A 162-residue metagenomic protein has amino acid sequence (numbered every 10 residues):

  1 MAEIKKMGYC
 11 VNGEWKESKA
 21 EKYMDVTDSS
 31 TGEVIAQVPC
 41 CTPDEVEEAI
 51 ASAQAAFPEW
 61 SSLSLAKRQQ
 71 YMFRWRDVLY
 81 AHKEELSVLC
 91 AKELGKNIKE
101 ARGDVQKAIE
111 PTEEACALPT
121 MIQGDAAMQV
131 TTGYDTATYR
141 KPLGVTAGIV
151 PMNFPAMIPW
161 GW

Functional and structural regions predicted by a protein language model:
M1-S30: Hydrophobic face of amphipathic alpha-helices that form TPR/SEL1-like repeat modules and related alpha-solenoid
Y9, A91, E113, T120 (+3 more regions): Short glycine- and Lys/Arg-enriched binding-loop motifs that mark or flank ligand-binding interfaces
G13, G32, R68, T112 (+1 more regions): Residue-level signature of catalytic and energy-coupling elements of molecular machines, predominantly ATP/GTP-dependent
D28, C40, R140: Conserved strand-loop elements at the edges of beta-sheets that form or border functional pockets
I35-I122, G133: Glycine-rich loop-to-alpha-helix module at the N-terminal edge of alpha/beta enzyme cores
D125-W162: Conserved small-residue-rich beta-alpha loop and adjacent elements that most often cradle the phosphate/pyrophosphate
